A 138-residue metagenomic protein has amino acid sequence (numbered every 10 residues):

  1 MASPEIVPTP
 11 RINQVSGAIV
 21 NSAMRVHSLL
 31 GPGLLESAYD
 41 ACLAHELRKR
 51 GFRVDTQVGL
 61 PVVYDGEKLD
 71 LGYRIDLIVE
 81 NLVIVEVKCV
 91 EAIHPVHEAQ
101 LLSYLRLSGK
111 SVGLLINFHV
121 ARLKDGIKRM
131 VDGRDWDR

Functional and structural regions predicted by a protein language model:
M1-R53, V58, K124-D125, R129-R138: Solvent-exposed, charged helical/coil patches that constitute nucleic-acid or partner-interaction surfaces
P10, Q14, L34, A38 (+2 more regions): Residues at secondary-structure transition points
G31, V54, I75-I93, Y104: Conserved catalytic cores of phosphodiester-cleaving nucleases, focusing on short active-site segments
C42, K49, D55, D70-R74 (+2 more regions): Short connector loops at helix/strand junctions that flank enzyme active sites, especially segments positioning acidic
G59-G66: Short, solvent-exposed loop/turn elements at beta->coil junctions and helix N-caps that rim active or binding pockets
G66-E67, G126: Short, well-ordered secondary-structure micro-motifs
K88-R138: Nucleic-acid nuclease catalytic cores
